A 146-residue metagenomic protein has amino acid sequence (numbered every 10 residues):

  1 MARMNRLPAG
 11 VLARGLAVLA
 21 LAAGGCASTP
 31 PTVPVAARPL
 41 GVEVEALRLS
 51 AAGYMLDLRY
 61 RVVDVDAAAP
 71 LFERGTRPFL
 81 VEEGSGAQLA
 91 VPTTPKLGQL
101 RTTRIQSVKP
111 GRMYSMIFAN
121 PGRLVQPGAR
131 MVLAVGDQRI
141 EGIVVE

Functional and structural regions predicted by a protein language model:
M1-A9: N-terminal secretory signal peptides that target proteins for export/translocation
A9-V18: Sec-dependent signal peptide recognition, specifically the positively charged N-region followed immediately by
T29-V81: N-terminal secretory signal peptides
L80-V91, E141: Short aromatic-acidic-glycine turn motif
V91-R130: Short, solvent-exposed, Trp/other aromatic-anchored flexible loops in extracytoplasmic proteins
V125-E146: C-terminal partner/receptor-binding element of secreted or periplasmic proteins
